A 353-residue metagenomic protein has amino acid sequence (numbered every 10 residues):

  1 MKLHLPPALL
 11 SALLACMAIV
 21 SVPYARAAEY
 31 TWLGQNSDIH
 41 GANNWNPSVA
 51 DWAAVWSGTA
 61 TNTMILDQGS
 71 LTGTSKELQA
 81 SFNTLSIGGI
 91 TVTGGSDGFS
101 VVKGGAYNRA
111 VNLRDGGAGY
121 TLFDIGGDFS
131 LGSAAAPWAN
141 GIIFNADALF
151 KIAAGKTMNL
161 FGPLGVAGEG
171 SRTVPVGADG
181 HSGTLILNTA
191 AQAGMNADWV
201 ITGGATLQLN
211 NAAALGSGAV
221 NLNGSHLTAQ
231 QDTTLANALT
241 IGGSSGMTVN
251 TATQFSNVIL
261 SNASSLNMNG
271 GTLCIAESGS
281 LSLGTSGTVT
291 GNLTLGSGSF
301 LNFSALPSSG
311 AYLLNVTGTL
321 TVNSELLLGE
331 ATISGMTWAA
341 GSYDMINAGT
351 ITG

Functional and structural regions predicted by a protein language model:
M1-L13: Bacterial N-terminal signal peptides that target proteins for export
M17-D147, K151-T157, N211-A212, G291-G296 (+3 more regions): Solvent-exposed adhesion/ligand-recognition segments of exported proteins
N43, D51-W56, M64, T74-N83 (+16 more regions): Short, T/G/N/S-enriched strand-turn elements that build extracellular solenoid repeat scaffolds
T91, T184-I186, T206-Q208, H226 (+4 more regions): A structural signal for beta-strand register positions
S96-D97, D147, N196, A212-S217 (+4 more regions): Short glycine/acidic-rich loop motifs that flank beta-strands on beta-rich extracellular proteins
D97, G183-L185, A205-L209, L227 (+2 more regions): Short beta-strand segments in beta-sandwich/barrel cores
Y120, K156, S182, D198-V200: Surface-exposed, glycine- and small/polar-enriched segments that build interaction surfaces at terminal
I241-S342: Extracellular beta-strand/loop-rich repeat segments of large surface/secreted proteins
